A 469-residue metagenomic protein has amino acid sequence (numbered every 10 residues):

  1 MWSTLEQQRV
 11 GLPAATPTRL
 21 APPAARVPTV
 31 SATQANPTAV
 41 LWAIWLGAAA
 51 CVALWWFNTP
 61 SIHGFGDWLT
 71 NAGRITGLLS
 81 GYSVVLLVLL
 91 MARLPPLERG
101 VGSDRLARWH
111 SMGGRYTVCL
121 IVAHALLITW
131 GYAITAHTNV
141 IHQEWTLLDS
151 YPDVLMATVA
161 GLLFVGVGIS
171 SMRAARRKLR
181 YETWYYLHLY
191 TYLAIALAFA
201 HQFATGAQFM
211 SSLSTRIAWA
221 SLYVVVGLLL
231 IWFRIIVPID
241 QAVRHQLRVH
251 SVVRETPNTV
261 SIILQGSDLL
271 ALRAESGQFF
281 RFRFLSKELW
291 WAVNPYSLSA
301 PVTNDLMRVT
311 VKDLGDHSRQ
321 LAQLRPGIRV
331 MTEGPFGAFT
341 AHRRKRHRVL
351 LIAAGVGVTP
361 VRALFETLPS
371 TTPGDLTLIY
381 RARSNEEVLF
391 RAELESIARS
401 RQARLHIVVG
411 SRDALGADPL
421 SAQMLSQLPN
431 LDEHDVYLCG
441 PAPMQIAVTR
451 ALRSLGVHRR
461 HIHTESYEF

Functional and structural regions predicted by a protein language model:
W2-A35: Short, Lys/Arg-rich, polar N-terminal cytosolic tail immediately upstream of the first transmembrane signal-anchor
T4, A39-C51, N58, G77 (+5 more regions): FNR/FR-type flavoprotein reductase catalytic core
P23-Q34, I62-F65, R99-L106: Cytosolic juxtamembrane amphipathic/interface segments immediately preceding and feeding into a transmembrane helix
P37-V40, G66: Membrane-cytosol interface segments of multi-pass membrane proteins, especially ER/Golgi lipid-handling enzymes
W56-T70: Short, hydrophobic transmembrane alpha-helix segments
G73, Q241-M331, H347, P369-T377 (+3 more regions): Ferredoxin-reductase
